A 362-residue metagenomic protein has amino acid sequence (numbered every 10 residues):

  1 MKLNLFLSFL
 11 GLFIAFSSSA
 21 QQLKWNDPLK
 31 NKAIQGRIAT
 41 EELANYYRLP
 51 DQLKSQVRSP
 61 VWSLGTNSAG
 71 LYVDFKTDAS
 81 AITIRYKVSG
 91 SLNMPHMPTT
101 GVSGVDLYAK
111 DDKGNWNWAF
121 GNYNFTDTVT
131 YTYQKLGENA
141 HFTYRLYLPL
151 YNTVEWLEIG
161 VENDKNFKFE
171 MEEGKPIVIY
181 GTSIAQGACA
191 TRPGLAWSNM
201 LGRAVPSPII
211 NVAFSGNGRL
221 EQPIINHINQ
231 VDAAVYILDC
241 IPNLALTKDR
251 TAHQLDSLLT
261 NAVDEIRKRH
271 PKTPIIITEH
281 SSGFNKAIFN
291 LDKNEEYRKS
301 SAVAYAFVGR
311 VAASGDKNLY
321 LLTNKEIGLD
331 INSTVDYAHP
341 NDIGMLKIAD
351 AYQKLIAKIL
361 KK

Functional and structural regions predicted by a protein language model:
K2-S8, A15-P176, A357-K361: N-terminal secretory targeting modules
G174-S198: Catalytic nucleophile-elbow at a beta strand-turn-alpha helix junction centered on a G-D-S/GDSL motif, marking
P176-I179, P208-V212, V235-D239, P274-T278 (+1 more regions): Structural recognition of the beta-strand scaffold that forms the well-ordered cores of secreted hydrolase catalytic
P193, L201, R219-T260, E265 (+1 more regions): Oxyanion-hole/transition-state-stabilizing segment in secreted/luminal serine hydrolases and related acyltransferases
S198-N211, G309: Short helix-loop-beta junction
I241-L255, N290-R298, D336-I343: The substrate-binding groove and active-site-proximal loops of carbohydrate-active enzymes, especially glycoside
G283-L322: Substrate-gating cap/lid alpha-helix
D336-K362: Histidine-centered active-site loop/cap adjacent to the catalytic His in serine esterases/O-acetyl transfer systems
